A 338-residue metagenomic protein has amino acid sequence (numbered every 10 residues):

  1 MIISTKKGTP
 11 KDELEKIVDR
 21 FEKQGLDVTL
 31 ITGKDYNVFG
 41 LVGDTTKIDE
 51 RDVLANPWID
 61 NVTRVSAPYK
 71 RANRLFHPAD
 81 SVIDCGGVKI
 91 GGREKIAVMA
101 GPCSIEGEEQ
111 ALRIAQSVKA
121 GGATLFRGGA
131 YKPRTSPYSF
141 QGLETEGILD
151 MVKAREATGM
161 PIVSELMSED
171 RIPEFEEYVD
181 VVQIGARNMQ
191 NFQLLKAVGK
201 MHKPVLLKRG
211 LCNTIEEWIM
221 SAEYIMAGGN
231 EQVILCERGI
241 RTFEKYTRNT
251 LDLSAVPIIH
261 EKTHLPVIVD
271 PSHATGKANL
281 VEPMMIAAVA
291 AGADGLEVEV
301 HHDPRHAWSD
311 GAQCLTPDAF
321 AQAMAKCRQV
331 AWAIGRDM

Functional and structural regions predicted by a protein language model:
K6, L143, G159-S168, D180-F192 (+3 more regions): Catalytic beta/alpha-barrel core
K7-G8, K95-R113, P137-Q141, P161-E165 (+3 more regions): Active-site mouth loops of central-metabolism enzymes
A67-M99, A325, W332-M338: N-terminal amphipathic alpha-helix/helix-capping segment at the start of soluble metabolic enzymes
R74-A79, E108, S136-D150, D170-R171 (+4 more regions): Active-site-adjacent beta->alpha loops and helix N-cap segments on the catalytic face of soluble alpha/beta enzymes
I96-P102, T124-G128, I162-S164, D180-I184 (+4 more regions): Hydrophobic faces of well-ordered beta-strands that scaffold small-molecule active sites in alpha/beta enzyme cores
R127-T145, H301-C314: Glycine-rich, proline-tolerant flexible connector loops at the mouths of alpha/beta enzymes
F140-S164, A197-P204, L253-I268, Q313-D337: Alpha-helix-loop-beta-strand connector modules within alpha/beta enzyme cores
M201-V300: Catalytic alpha/beta core domains of metabolic enzymes, predominantly
